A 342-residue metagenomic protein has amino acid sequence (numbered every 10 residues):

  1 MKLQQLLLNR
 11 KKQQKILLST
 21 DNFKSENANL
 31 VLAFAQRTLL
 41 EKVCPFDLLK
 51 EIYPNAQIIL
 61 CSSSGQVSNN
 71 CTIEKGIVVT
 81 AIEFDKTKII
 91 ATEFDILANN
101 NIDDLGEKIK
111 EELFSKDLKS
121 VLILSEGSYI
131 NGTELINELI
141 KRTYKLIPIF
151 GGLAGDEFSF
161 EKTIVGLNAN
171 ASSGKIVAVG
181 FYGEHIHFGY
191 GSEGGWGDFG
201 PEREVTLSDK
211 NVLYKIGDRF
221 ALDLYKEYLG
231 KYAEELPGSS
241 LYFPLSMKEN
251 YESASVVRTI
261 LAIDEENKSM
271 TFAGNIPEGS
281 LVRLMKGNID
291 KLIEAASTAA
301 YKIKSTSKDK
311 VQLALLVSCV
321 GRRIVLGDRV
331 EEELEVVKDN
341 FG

Functional and structural regions predicted by a protein language model:
M1-I52, A56-Q57, C61-G65, N69-G327 (+1 more regions): Small-residue-enriched flexible segments
